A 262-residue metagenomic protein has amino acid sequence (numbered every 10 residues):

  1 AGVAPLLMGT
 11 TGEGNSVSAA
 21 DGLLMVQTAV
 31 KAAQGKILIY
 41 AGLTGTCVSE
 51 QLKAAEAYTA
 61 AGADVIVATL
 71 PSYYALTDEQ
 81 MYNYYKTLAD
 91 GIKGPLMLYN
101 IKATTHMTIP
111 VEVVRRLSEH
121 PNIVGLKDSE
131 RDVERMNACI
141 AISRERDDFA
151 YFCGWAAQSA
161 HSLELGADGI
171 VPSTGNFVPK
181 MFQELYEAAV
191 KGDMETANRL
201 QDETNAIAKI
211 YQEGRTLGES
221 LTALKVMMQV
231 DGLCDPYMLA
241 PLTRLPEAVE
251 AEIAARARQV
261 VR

Functional and structural regions predicted by a protein language model:
A1-G2, A167, T174, V178-R262: C-terminal alpha-helical cap/extension of soluble enzyme domains
A1-T108, T243: Active-site beta->alpha loop and helix N-cap motifs at the rims of alpha/beta catalytic domains
S18-A20, L52-K53, D78-M81, I109-V111 (+4 more regions): Short secondary-structure transition/capping segments
G22, V26, Q51, Y85 (+4 more regions): A general structural signal for well-ordered alpha-helical segments in protein cores
M25, Y84, L117, A197-L200 (+1 more regions): A structural signal for short hydrophobic/aromatic patches embedded in well-ordered alpha helices
A29, Y58, L88, L126 (+4 more regions): Conserved, mostly hydrophobic/aromatic
D90-G91, K102-A208: Catalytic alpha/beta core domains of metabolic enzymes, predominantly
